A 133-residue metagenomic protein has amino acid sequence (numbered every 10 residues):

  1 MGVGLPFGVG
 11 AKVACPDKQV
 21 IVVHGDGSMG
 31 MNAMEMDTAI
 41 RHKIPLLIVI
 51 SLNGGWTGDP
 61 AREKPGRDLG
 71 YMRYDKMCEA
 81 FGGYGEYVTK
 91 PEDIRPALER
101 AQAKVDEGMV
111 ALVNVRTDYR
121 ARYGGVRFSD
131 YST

Functional and structural regions predicted by a protein language model:
M1-T133: Thiamine diphosphate
